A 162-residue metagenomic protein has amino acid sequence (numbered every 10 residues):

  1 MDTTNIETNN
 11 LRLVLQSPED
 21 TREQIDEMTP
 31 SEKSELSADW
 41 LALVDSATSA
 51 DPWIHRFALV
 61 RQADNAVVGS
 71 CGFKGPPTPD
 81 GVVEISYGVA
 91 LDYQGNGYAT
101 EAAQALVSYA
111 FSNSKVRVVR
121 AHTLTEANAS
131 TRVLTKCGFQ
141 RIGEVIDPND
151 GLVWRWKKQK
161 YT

Functional and structural regions predicted by a protein language model:
M1-E84, V89-D92, A105-Y109, N113 (+3 more regions): GNAT-family acyltransferases
T100, E126-R141: Conserved active-site alpha-helix within GNAT-family acetyltransferase domains
